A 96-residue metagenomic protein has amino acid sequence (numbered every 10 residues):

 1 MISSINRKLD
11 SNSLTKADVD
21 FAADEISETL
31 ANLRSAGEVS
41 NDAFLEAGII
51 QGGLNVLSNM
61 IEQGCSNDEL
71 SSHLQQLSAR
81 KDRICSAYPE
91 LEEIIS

Functional and structural regions predicted by a protein language model:
M1-A36: Short terminal alpha-helical segments
S3, R34, L45, S72 (+1 more regions): A composition-driven surface/loop motif
S4, L9, E28, I49 (+2 more regions): N-terminal functional modules and adjacent low-complexity/disordered segments of proteins
R7, A17, A22, A43 (+2 more regions): Exposed, low-complexity/repetitive linear segments and helix-based recognition motifs, biased toward charged/polar
L14, D18-F21, E25-E28, I49 (+2 more regions): Charged, amphipathic alpha-helical oligomerization/scaffolding segments
E25, T29-N32, A36, L57-M60 (+3 more regions): Amphipathic, soluble alpha-helical interaction motifs
S40-L77: Amphipathic protein-protein interaction modules
G64-S96: Amphipathic alpha-helical binding modules
